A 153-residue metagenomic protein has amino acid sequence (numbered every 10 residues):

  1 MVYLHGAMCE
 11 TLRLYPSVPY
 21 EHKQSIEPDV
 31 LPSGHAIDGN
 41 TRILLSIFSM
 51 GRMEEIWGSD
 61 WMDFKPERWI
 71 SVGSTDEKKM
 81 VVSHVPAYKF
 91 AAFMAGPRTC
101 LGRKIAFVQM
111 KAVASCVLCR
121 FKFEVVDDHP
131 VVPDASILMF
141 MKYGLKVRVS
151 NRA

Functional and structural regions predicted by a protein language model:
M1-H35: Conserved cytochrome P450 K-helix E-x-x-R motif and the immediately C-terminal K′/meander segment
M8-L12, K65, M94, K111-C119 (+1 more regions): Amphipathic alpha-helical interaction motifs in eukaryotic regulatory proteins
C9-R13, Y20, Y143-A153: C-terminal domain-closing interface element
K23-Q24, I47-F48, R68, M94-A95 (+2 more regions): Active-site proximal loops enriched in glycine and acidic residues that flank catalytic Cys/His/Asp and coordinate
I43, V85, R103-F140, G144: Cytochrome P450 heme-binding "Cys pocket" and the immediately downstream C-terminal segment
L45-M80: Conserved cytochrome P450 K-helix/beta-meander segment immediately N-terminal to the heme-binding cysteine loop
S71-M110: Cytochrome P450 heme-thiolate "Cys pocket" and heme-binding signature region
